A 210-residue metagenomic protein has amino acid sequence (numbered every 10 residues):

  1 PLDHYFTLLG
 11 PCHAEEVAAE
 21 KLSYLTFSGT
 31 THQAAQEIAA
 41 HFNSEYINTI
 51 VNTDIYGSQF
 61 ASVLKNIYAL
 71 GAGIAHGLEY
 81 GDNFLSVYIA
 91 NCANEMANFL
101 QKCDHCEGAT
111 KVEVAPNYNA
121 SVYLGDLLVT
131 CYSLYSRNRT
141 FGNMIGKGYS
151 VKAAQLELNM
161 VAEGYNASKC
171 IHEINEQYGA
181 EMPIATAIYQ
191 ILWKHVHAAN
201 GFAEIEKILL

Functional and structural regions predicted by a protein language model:
P1-D82: Rossmann-fold dinucleotide-binding core
T7, S86, A90, E157-L158: Alpha-helical transmembrane segments of multi-pass membrane proteins, especially transporters and channels
A34, E95, R137: Short phosphate-engaging motifs
I38, F42, E95-L100, I171: Hydrophobic alpha-helical packing residues
I38-A39, I89, A93, Q155 (+1 more regions): Short, well-structured alpha-helical segments that form the helix of a local strand-helix-strand
K65, A72-H76, Y80, Q101-L210: NAD(P)-dependent Rossmann-like dehydrogenase/reductase catalytic/cofactor-binding core
D82-N91, M96: Ligand/cofactor pocket segment of small-molecule handling proteins
